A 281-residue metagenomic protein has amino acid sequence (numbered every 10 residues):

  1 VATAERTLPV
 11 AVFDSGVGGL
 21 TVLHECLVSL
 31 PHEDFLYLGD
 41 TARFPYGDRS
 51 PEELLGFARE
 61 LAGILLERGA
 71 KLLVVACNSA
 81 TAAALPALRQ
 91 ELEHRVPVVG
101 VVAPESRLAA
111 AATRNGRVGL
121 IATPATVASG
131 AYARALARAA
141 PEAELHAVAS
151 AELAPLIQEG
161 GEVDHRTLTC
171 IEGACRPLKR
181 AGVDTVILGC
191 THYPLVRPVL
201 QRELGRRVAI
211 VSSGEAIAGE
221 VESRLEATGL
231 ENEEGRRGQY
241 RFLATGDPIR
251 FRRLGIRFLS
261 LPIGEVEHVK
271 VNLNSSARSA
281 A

Functional and structural regions predicted by a protein language model:
V1-A281: Non-catalytic structural scaffold of enzyme domains
